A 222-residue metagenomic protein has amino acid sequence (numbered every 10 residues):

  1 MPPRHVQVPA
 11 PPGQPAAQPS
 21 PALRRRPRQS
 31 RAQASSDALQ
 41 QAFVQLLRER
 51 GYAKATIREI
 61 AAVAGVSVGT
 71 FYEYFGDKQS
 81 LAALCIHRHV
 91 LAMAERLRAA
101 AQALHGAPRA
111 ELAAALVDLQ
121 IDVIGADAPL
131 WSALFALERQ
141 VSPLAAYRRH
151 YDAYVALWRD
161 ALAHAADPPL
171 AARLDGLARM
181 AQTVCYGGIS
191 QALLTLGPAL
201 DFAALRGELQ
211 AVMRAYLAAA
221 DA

Functional and structural regions predicted by a protein language model:
M1-A34, D221-A222: N-terminal intrinsically disordered/low-complexity leader segments
A34, A38, L46-S80, L84: Helix-turn-helix
S35, L39-L47, M93, Q120 (+1 more regions): Short hydrophobic clusters on alpha-helical segments that form packing/core surfaces in small helical domains
Q41, L84-R88, L119, T183-G187 (+3 more regions): Short, residue-level hotspots on alpha-helical faces of the histone-fold and other alpha-helical interaction modules
S80-A113: Hydrophobic, well-structured mid-protein blocks that either form specific transmembrane helices
L91-L97, E111-A114, D118, D122-A126 (+3 more regions): Amphipathic alpha-helical packing segments from all-alpha helical-bundle domains
R98-A103, A133-S142: Short linear capping/connector segments at secondary-structure termini
S132, A136, L144, H164-V212: Hydrophobic/aromatic-rich alpha-helical bundle segments in the mid-to-C-terminal region
